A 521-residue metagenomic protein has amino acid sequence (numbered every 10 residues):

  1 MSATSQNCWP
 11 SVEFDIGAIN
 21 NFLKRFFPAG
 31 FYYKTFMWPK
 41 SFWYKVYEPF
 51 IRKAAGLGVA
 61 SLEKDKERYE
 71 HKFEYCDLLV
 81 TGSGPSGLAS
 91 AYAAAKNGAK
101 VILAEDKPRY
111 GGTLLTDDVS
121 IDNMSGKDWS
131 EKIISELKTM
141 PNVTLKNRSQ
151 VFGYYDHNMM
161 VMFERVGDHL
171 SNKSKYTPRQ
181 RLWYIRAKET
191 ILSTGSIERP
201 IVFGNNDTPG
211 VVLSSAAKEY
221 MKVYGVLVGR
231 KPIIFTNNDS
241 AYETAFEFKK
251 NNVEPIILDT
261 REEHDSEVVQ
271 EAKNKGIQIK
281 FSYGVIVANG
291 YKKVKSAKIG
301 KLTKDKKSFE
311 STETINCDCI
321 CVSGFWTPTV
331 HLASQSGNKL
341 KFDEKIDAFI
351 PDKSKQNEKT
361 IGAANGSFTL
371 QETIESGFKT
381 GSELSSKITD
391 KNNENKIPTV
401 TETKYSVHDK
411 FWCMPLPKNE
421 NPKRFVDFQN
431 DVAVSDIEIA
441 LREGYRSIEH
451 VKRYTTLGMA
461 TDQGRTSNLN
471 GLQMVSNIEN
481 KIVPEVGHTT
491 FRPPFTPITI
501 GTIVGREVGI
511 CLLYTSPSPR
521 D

Functional and structural regions predicted by a protein language model:
M1-A18, R25-D521: Residues forming the flavin
